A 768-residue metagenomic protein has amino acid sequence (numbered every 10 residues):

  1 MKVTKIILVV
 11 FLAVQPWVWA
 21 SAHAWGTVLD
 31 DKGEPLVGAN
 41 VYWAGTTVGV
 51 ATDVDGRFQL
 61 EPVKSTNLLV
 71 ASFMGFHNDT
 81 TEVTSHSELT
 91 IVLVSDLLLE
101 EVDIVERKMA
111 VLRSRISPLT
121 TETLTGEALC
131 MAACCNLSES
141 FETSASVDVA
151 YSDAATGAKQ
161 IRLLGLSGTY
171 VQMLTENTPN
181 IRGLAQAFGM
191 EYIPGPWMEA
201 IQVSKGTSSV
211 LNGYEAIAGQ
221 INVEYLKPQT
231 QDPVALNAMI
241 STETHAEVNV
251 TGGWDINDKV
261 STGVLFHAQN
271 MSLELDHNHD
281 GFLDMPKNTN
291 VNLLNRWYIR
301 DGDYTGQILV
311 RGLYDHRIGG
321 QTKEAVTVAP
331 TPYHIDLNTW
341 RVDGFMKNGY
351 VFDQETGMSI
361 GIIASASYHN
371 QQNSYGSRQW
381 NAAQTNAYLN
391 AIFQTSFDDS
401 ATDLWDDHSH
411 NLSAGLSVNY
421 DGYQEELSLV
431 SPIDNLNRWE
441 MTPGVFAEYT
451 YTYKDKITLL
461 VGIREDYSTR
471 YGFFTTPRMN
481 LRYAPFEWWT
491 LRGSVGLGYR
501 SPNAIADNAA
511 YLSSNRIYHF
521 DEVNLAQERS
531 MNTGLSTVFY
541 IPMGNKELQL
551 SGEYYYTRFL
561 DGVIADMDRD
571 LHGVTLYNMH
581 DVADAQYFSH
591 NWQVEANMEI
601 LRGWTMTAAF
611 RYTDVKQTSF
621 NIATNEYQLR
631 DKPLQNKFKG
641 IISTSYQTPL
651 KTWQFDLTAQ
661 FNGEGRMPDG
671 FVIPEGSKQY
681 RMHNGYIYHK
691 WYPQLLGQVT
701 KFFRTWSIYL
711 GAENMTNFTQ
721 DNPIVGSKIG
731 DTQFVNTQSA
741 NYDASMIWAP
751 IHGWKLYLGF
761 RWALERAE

Functional and structural regions predicted by a protein language model:
L29, A39-A44, S72-F76, H86-C130 (+2 more regions): Short, acidic, small-residue-rich periplasmic hinge/interaction motif at the N-terminus of Gram-negative outer-membrane
F58-E61, Q160, T178-K205, L293 (+1 more regions): Short acidic/polar hinge/loop motifs at secondary-structure boundaries that mediate gating or recognition
S87-V92, L137-S140, K159-R162, L174 (+5 more regions): N-terminal periplasmic accessory domains that precede and gate Gram-negative outer-membrane beta-barrel machines
S138-R182: Extracytoplasmic beta-strand/coil segments of soluble accessory domains associated with Gram-negative outer-membrane
M271-L294, Y298-I360, A366-N386, V735: Flexible loop and strand-edge segments within Gram-negative outer membrane beta-barrel domains
G361-S365, N370-Q372, A484, T490-R492 (+2 more regions): Membrane-embedded beta-barrel scaffold of Gram-negative outer-membrane proteins
K454, L550, Y554-R558, N578-V672 (+1 more regions): Gram-negative outer-membrane beta-barrel transporters
F661-E675, K701-E768: C-terminal beta-signal and adjacent terminal beta-strands/loops of Gram-negative outer-membrane beta-barrel proteins
